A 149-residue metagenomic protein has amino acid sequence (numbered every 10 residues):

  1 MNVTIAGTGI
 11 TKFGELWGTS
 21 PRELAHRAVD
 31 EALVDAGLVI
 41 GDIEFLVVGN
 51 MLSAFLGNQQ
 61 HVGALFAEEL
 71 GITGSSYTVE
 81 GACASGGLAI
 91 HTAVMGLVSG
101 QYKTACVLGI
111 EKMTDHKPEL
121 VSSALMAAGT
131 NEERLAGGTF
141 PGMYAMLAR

Functional and structural regions predicted by a protein language model:
M1-E15: N-terminal amphipathic/basic leader segments beginning at the initiator methionine
T4, L16, S53-L108, K112-M143: Conserved catalytic cysteine-centered active-site region of acyl-thioester-dependent Claisen-condensing enzymes
T8-G9, L46-M51, E69: Acidic/polar N-terminal loop/beta-strand segments that form early-domain functional surfaces
T19, E23-H26, D42-V47, S53-A54 (+1 more regions): Metallocofactor- and cofactor-centric catalytic cores in central/energy metabolism, strongly enriched
A25-D30, G87-I90, A145: Short, hydrophobic/amphipathic alpha-helical packing segments that form internal helix faces or helix-helix interfaces
D30-E44: Phosphate/pyrophosphate-binding loops at sites that engage ATP/ADP/AMP, CoA/4′-phosphopantetheine, polyphosphate
L147-R149: Aromatic- and glycine-enriched pocket-lining scaffold segments that form the walls of small-molecule binding clefts
